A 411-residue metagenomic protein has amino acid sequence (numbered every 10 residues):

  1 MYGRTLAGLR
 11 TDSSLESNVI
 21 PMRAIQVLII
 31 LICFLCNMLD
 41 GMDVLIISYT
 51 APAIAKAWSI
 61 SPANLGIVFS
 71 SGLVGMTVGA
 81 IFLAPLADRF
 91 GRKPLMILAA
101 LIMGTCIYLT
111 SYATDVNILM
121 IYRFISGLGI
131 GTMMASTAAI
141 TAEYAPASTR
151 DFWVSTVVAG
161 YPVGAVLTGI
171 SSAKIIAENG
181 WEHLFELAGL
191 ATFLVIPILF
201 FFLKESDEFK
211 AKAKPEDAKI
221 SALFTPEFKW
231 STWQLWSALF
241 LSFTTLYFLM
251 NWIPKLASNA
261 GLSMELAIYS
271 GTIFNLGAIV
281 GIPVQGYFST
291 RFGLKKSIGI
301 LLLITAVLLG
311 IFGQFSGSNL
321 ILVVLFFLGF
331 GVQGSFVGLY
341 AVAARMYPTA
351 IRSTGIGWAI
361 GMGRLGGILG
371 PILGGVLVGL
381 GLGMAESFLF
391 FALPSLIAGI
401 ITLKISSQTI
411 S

Functional and structural regions predicted by a protein language model:
L28-P62, L249-P254, G370: Extracytoplasmic
I47-S48, E227-I282: Extracytoplasmic gate region of multi-pass secondary transporters
S59, G91, Y112-I118, P146 (+2 more regions): Helix-breaking motifs and short loop linkers at transmembrane-helix boundaries and internal kinks in secondary membrane
V78-V116: Conserved MFS/SLC helix-loop-helix module at the cytosolic interface between two early adjacent transmembrane helices
C106, N117-I125, N319-F327: Paired small-residue
Y122-A159: Cytoplasmic helix-loop-helix junction between adjacent transmembrane helices in 12-TM secondary transporters
V157-F201: Helix-loop-helix hairpin linking two adjacent transmembrane segments in secondary transporters
S289-L339: C-terminal transmembrane helical hairpin of 12-TM major facilitator-type secondary transporters
